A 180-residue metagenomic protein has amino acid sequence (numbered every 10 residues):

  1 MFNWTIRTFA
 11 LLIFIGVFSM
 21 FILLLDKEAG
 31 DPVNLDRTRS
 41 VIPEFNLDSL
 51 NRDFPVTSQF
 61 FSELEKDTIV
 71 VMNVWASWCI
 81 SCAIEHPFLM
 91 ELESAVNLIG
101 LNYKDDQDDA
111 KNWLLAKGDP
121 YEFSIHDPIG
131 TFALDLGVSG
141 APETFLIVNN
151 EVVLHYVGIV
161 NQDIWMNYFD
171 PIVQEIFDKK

Functional and structural regions predicted by a protein language model:
M1-R52: N-terminal targeting signals for export/organelle localization
P43, L92-L98, D119-E122, N149: Short glycine/proline-enriched coil/turn segments at helix->beta-strand junctions
N46-V70: A short beta-strand-turn-helix
D48, I80, M90, V153-L154: Nucleotide phosphate-binding site architecture
V71-M72, L98, T144: Hydrophobic beta-strand anchors of alpha/beta hydrolase catalytic cores
N73-W78: Aromatic-flanked redox-active Cys/Sec active sites in thiol-based oxidoreductases, especially the WC-centered
A83-K117, P128-L134: Structural microenvironment flanking redox-active thiols in thiol-disulfide oxidoreductases
A116-P120, P128-F177: Thiol/disulfide oxidoreductase modules built on the thioredoxin-like
